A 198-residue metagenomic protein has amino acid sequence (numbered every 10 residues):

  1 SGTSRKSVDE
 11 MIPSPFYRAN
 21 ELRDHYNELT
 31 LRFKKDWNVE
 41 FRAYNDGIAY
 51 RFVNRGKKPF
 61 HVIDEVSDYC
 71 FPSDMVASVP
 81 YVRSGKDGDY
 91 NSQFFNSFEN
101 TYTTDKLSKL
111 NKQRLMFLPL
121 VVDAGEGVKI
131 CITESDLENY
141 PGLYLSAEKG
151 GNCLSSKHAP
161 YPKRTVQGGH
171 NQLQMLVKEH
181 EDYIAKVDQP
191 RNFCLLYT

Functional and structural regions predicted by a protein language model:
S1-L196: N-terminal accessory beta-strand-rich subdomains and adjacent acidic, glycine-rich linkers that precede catalytic cores
